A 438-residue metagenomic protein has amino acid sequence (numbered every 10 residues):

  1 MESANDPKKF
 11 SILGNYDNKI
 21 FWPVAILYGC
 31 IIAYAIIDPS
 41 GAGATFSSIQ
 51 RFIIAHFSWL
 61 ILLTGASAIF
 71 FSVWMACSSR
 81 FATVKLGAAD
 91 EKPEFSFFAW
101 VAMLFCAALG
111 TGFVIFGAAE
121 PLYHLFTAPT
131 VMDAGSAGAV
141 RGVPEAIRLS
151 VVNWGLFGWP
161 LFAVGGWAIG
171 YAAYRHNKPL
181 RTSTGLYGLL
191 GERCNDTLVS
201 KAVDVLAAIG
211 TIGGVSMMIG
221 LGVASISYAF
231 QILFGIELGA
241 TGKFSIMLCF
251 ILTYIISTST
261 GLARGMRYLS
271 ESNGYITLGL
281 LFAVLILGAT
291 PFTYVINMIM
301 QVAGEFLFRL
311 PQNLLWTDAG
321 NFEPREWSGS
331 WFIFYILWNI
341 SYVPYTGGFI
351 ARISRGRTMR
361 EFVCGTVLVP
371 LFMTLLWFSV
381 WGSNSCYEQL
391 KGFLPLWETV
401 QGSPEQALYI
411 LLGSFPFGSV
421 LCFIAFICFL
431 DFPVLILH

Functional and structural regions predicted by a protein language model:
M1-G142, F282: N-terminal alpha-helical transmembrane segments of multi-pass membrane transport and channel/translocase proteins
E2-I12, A44-Q50, S78-F97, L122-I147 (+4 more regions): Flexible loop linkers connecting adjacent transmembrane helices in multi-pass alpha-helical membrane transporters
D6-L13, P39-I53, S72-K92, E145-N153 (+5 more regions): Membrane-water interface regions at transmembrane-helix termini and the short interhelical loops of multi-pass membrane
F10-G14, F46-I61, G138-G155, I232-L233 (+2 more regions): Membrane-interface segments at the starts/ends of alpha-helical transmembrane spans
I12-N15, K19-W22, I26-I36, I69-W74 (+5 more regions): Helix-loop-helix module between adjacent transmembrane segments
Y16-I20, A82-A102, P324-S328, I353-V367 (+1 more regions): C-terminal membrane-solvent junction of multi-pass transporters and transport-like membrane proteins
S47, C77, V84-L86, D90 (+12 more regions): Alpha-helical multipass membrane-protein architecture
N195, V199-R357, C364, V369-C422 (+1 more regions): Membrane-embedded translocation segments of transport machinery
